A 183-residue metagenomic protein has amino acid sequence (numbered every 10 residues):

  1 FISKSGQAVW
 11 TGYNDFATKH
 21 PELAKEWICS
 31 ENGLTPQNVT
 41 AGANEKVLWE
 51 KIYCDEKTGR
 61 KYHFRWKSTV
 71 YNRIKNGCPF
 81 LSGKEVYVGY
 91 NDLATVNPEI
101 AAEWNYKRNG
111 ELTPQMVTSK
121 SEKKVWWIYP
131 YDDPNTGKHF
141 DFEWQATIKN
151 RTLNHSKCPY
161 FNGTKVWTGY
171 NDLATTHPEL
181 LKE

Functional and structural regions predicted by a protein language model:
F1-E183: Functional cation/ligand-contacting sites centered on basic and imidazole/sulfhydryl donors
